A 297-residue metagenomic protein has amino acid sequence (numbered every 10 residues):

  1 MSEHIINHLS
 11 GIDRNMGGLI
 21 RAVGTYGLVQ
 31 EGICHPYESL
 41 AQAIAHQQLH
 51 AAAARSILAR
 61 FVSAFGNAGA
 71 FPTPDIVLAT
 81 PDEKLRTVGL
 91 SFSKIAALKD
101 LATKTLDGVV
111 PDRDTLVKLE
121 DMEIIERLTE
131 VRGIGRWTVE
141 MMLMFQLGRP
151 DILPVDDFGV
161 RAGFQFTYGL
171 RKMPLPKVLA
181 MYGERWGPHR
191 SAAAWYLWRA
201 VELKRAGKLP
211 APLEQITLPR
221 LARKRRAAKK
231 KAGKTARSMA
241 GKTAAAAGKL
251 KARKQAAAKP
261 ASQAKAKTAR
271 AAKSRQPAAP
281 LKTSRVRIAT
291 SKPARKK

Functional and structural regions predicted by a protein language model:
M1-L28, V109-P111, R136-K297: C-terminal accessory module of base-excision DNA glycosylases/AP lyases that mediates lesion recognition and DNA
E3-H4, G17-A22, L49-R132, G187: Alpha-helical ds-nucleic-acid-binding substructure associated with the helix-hairpin-helix region of base-excision DNA
Q30-E38, G89-F92, G183-R190: Structural motif
H35-S39, I76-T80, L179: Alpha-helical scaffolds flanking conserved acidic
Y37, K94, V117-D121, D156 (+1 more regions): Short, conserved alpha-helical segments within structured domains
L40-I44, Q48: Short, aromatic/basic-rich helix-turn unit that serves as a nucleic-acid recognition element
Q42, A59, S63, K99-T103 (+3 more regions): Generic alpha-helical structural context detector
A43, E126, A180: Active-site phosphate/pyrophosphate- and oxyanion-stabilizing loops and adjacent acidic/basic residues in soluble
